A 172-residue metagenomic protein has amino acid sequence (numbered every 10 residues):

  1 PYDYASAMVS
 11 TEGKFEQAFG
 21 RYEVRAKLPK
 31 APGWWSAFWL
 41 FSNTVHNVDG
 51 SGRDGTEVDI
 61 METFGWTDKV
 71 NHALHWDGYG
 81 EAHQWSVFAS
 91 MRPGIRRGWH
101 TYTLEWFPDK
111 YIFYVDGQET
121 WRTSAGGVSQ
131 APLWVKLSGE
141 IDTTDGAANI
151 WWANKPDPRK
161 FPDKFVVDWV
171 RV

Functional and structural regions predicted by a protein language model:
P1-V172: GH16 jelly-roll
